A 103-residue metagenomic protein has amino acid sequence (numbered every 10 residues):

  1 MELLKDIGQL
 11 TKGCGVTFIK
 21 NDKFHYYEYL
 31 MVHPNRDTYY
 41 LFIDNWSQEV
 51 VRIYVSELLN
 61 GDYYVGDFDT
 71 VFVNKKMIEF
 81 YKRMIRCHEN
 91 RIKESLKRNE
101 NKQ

Functional and structural regions predicted by a protein language model:
M1-L10: Mixed-charge, Lys/Arg-rich low-complexity intrinsically disordered regions
F24-N35: Short beta-strand-centered aromatic/proline hotspots
Y40-D44: SH3/SH3-like beta-barrel fold
W46-S95: Intrinsically disordered, low-complexity, charged/polar segments
E94-Q103: Short acidic DE-rich linear segments
